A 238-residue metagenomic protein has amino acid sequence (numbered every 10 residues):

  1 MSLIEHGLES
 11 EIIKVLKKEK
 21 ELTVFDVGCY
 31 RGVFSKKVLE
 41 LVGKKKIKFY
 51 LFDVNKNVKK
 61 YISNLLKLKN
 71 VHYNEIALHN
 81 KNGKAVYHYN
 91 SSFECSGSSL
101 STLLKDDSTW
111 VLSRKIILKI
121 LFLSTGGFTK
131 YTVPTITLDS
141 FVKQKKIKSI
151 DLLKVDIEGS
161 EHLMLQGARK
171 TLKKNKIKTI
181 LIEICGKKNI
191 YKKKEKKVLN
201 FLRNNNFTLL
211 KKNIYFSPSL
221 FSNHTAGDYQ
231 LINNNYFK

Functional and structural regions predicted by a protein language model:
M1-K238: Phosphate/nucleotide-binding beta-alpha loop and adjacent structural elements of enzyme active sites
